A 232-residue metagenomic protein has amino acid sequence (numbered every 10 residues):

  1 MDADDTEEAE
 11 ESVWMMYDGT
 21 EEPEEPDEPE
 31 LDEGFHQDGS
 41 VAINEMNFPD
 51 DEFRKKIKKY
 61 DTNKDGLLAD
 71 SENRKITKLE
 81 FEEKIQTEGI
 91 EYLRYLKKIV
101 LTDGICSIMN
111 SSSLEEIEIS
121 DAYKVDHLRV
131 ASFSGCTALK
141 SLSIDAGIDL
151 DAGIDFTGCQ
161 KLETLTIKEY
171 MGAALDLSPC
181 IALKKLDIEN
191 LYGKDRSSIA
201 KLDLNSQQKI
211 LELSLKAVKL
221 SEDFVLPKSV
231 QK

Functional and structural regions predicted by a protein language model:
D2-S107, S111-D126, S132-T137, D155-Q160 (+5 more regions): N-terminal capping/linker segments that flank leucine-rich repeat
D126-V130, D149-G153, M171-A173, E189 (+1 more regions): Extracellular beta-strand/beta-solenoid scaffold signature
G135, D145-A146: Non-cytosolic beta-sheet module surface loops
S141-S143, T164-E169: Predominantly recognizes leucine-rich repeat
L165, G172-A174, L220: Short glycine/acidic-rich loop motifs that flank beta-strands on beta-rich extracellular proteins
L186: Short, conserved helix/loop micro-motifs enriched in His/Cys and acidic residues
